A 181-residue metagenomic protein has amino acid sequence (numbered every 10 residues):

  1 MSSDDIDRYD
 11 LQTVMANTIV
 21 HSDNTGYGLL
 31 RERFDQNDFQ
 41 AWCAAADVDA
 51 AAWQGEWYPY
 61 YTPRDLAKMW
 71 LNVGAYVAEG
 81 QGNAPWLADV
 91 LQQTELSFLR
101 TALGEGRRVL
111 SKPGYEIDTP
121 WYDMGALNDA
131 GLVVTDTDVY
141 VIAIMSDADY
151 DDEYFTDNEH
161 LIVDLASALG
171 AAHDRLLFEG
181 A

Functional and structural regions predicted by a protein language model:
M1-F39: Conserved catalytic neighborhood of penicillin-recognizing serine enzymes
M15, G28-A181: Penicillin-recognizing serine hydrolase domain
